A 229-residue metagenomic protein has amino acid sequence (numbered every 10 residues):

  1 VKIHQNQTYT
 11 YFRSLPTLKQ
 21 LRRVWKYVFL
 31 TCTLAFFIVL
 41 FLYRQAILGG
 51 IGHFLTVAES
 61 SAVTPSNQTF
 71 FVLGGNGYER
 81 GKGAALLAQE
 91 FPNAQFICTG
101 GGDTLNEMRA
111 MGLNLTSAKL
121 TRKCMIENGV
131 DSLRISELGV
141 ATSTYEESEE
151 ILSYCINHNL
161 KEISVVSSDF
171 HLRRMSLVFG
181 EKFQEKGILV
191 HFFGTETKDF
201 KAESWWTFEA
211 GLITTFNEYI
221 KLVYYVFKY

Functional and structural regions predicted by a protein language model:
V1-R23: N-terminal Lys/Arg-rich, disordered targeting/topogenic segments
T17-C32, S117-N128: Short, compositionally biased "basic patch" segments
K19-R23, F41, G77, E218: Short alpha-helical segments used as structural interaction elements across diverse proteins
R22-R23, S143, T214: Residue-level recognition of hydrophobic positions within alpha-helical transmembrane segments
K26-R44: Hydrophobic membrane-insertion alpha-helices, especially the h-region of bacterial N-terminal signal peptides
Q45-W206: A structural signal for short, hydrophobic/glycine-enriched beta-strand patches
G50, T207-Y229: A transmembrane-helix-recognition feature enriched in membrane-embedded lipid enzymes and envelope glyco-/phospholipid
